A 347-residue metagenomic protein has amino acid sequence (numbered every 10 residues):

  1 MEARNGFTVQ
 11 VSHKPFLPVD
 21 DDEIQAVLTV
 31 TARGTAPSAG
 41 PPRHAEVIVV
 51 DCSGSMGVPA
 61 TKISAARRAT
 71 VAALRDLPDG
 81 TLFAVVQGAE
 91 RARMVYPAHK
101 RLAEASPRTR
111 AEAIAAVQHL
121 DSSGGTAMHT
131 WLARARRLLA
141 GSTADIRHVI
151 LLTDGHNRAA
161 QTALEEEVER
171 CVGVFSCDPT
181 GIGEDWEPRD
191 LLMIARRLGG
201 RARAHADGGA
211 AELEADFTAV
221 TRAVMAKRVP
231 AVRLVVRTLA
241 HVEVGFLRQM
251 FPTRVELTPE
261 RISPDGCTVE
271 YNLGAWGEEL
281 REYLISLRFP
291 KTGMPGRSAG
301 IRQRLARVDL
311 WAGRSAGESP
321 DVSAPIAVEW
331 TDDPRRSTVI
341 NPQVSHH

Functional and structural regions predicted by a protein language model:
M1-V19, V232-V244: Low-complexity, acidic Ser/Thr/Pro/Gly-rich terminal tails and inter-domain linkers that flank the onset of structured
Q10, D20-A231, T292-G293: Exposed acidic/Ser/Thr-rich ligand/metal-binding surfaces
Q10, T29, V235-R237, N272 (+2 more regions): Residues in well-ordered beta-strands of folded domains
L17-A26, L247-R254: Short, polar loop/linker segments at the starts of domains and inter-domain junctions
Q25-V27, E282-S286, P325: Ordered hydrophobic segments in well-structured contexts
G34, A89, A240, R314-A316: Solvent-exposed strand-loop boundary residues in beta-sheet-rich modules
E169-S176, D185-D309, G313: Acidic, polar loop-rich interaction surfaces within structured domains
F289-H347: Long, acidic serine/threonine- and proline-rich intrinsically disordered regions
